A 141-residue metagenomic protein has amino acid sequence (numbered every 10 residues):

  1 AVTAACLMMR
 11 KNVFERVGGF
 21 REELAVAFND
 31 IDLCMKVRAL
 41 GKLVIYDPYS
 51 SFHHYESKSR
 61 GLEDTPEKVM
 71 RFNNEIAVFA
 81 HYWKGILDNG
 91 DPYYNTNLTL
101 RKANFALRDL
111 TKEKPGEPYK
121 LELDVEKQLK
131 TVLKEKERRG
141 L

Functional and structural regions predicted by a protein language model:
A1-G18, E23-H53: A short, conserved alpha-helix in the catalytic core of glycosyltransferases
T3, V44, G61-L141: C-terminal, non-catalytic tails of nucleotide-sugar-dependent glycosyltransferases
Y55-K58: Conserved active-site-proximal loop/helix segments of enzymes involved in bacterial cell-wall and related
